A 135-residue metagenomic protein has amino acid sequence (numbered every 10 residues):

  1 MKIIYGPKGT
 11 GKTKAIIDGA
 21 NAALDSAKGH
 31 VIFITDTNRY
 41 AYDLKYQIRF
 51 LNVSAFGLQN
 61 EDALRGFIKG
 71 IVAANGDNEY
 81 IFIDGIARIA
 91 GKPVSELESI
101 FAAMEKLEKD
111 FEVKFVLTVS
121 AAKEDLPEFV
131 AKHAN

Functional and structural regions predicted by a protein language model:
M1-G70, L126-E128: Conserved P-loop
K2-I4, V31, E79-I83, F115: Generic beta-sheet signal
K12, N60, L64-F67, F82-I86 (+2 more regions): Amphipathic alpha-helical interface surfaces
L24, V72-A73, E105-E108: N-terminal cationic-hydrophobic initiation segments that often serve targeting/anchoring roles
A27-K28, L44-Y46, N75-D77, K109-E112: Short loop/turn elements that form and flank the Walker-type P-loop nucleotide-binding site in RecA-like NTPase cores
A55, I83-N135: Replace "adjacent to P-loop NTPase cores in ATP/GTP-dependent enzymes" with "adjacent to NTP-binding cores
I71-N78, E98-S99: N-terminal targeting/trafficking signals and adjacent low-complexity tails
